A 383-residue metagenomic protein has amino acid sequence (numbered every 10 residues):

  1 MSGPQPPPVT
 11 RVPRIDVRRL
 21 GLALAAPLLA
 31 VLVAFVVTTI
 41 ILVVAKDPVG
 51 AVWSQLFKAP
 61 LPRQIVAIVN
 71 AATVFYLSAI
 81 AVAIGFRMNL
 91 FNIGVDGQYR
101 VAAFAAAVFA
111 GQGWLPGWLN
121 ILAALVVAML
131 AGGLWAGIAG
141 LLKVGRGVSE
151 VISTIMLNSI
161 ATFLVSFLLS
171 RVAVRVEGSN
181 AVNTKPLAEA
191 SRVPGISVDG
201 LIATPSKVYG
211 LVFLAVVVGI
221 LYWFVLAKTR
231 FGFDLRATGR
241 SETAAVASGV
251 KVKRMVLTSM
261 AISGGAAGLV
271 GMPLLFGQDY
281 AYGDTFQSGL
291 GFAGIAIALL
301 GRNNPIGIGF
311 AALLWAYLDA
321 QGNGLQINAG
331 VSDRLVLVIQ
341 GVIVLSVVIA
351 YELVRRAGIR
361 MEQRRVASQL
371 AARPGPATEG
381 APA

Functional and structural regions predicted by a protein language model:
M1-V33, T39-I40, R240, A247-R254 (+1 more regions): Cytosolic-side transmembrane-helix boundaries in multi-pass membrane proteins
R14-A25, F86-V95, P116-W118, L122-A124 (+4 more regions): Short loop segments and helix-boundary regions at transmembrane helix junctions of multi-pass inner-membrane proteins
R19-A26, F57-N70, G94, G117-A123 (+3 more regions): Interfacial loop-to-helix junctions that mark the boundaries of transmembrane helices in multi-pass membrane
A26-V43, F75-V82, A103, A107-F109 (+7 more regions): Hydrophobic core segments of alpha-helical transmembrane domains in multi-pass membrane transport and ion-translocation
T38-A45, A51, Q55-G113, L125 (+5 more regions): Single transmembrane alpha-helix segments in multi-pass membrane proteins
R63, T154, N158-K228, A281 (+2 more regions): Transmembrane helix-bundle core of multi-pass membrane transporters and related energy-transducing complexes
G132-L134, A203-A281, P305-I306, F310 (+1 more regions): Helix-loop-helix "hairpin" substructures at the membrane interface of multi-pass membrane proteins
A261-A267, P273-G341: Transmembrane alpha-helical segments in multi-pass inner-membrane proteins
